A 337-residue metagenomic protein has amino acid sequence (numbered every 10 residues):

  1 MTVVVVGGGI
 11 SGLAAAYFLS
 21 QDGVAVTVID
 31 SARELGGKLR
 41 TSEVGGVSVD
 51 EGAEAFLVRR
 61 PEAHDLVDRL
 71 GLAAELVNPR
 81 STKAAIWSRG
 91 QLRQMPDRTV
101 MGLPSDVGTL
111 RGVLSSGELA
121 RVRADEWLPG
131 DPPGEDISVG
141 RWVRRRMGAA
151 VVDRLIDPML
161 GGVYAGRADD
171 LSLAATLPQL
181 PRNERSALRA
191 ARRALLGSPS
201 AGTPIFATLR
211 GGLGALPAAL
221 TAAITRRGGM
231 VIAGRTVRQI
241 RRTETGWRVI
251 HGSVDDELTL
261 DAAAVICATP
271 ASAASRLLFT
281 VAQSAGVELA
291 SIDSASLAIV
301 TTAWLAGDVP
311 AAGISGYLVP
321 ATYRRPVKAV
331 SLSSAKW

Functional and structural regions predicted by a protein language model:
T2-V28: N-terminal Rossmann-like FAD-binding beta1-loop-alpha1 element of flavoenzymes
S11, E34, S272: Conserved Rossmann-like nucleotide-cofactor binding loop
S20-V44: Glycine-rich FAD pyrophosphate-binding loop
D22, R227, L258: Conserved dinucleotide-binding and phosphotransfer motif residues
G45-G130: Dinucleotide-binding Rossmann-like beta1-alpha1 core, especially the glycine-rich loop that anchors the ADP
R59, R145-R146, A268-T269: Short, well-ordered coil/turn residues at beta-beta hairpins and beta-strand->alpha-helix junctions within
V122-Q239: Active-site/ligand-binding neighborhood in enzyme catalytic cores
R235-W337: Mid-domain catalytic core of redox enzymes that form a hydrophobic substrate pocket/lid adjacent to a catalytic redox
